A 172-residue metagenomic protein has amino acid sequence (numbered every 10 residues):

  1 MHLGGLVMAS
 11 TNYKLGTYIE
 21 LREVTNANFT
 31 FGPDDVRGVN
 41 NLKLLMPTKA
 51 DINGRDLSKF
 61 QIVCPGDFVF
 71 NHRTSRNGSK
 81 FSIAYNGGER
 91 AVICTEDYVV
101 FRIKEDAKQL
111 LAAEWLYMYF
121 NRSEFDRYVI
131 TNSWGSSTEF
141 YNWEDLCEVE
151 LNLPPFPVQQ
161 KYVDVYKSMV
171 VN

Functional and structural regions predicted by a protein language model:
M1-N26, E148-N172: Non-catalytic DNA-recognition/assembly elements of restriction-modification systems
G16-D56, C94: DNA target-recognition patches
R22-N26, F70-R73, N77, S123-E124 (+1 more regions): A generic secondary-structure signal for well-formed alpha-helical elements
P65, V69-N121: A short beta-sheet element
A91-D97, W134-Q160: A short glycine-rich beta-alpha junction/loop motif
L111-S136, N142: Short, positively charged
